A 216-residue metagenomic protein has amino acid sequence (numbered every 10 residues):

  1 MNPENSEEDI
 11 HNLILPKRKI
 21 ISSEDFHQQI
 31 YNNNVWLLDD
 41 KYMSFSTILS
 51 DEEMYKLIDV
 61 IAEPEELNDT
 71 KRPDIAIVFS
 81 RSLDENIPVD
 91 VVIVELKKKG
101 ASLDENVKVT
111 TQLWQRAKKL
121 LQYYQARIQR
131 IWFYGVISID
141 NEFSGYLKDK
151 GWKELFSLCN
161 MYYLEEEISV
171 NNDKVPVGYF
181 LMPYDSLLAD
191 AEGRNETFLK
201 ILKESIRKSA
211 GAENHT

Functional and structural regions predicted by a protein language model:
M1-T216: Charged, terminal alpha-helix-loop-beta segments that serve as non-catalytic nucleic-acid engagement and/or assembly
